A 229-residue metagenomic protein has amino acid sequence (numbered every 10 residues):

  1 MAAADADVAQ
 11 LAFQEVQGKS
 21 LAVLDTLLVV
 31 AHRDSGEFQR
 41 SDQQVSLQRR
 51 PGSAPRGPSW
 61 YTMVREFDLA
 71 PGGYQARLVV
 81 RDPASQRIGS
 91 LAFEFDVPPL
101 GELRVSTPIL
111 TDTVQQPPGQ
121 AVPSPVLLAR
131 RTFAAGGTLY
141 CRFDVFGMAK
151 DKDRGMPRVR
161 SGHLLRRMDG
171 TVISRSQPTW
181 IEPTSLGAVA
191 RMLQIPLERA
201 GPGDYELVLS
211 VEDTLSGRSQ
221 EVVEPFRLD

Functional and structural regions predicted by a protein language model:
M1-D229: Intrinsically disordered, low-complexity terminal regions enriched in Ser/Thr/Pro/Gly and charged residues
